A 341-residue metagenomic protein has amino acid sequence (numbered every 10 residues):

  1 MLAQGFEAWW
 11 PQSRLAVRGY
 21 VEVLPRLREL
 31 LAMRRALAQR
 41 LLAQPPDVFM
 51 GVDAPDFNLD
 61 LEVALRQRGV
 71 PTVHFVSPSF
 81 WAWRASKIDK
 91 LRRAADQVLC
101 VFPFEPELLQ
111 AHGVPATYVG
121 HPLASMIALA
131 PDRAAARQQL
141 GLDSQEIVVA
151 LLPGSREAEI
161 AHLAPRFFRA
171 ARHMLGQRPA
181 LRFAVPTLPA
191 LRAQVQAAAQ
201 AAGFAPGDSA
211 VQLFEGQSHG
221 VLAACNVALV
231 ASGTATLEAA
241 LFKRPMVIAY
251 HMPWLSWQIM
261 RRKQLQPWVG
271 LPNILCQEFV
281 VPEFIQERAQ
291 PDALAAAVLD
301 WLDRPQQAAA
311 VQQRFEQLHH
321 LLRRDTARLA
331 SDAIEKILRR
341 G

Functional and structural regions predicted by a protein language model:
M1-G341: Nucleotide-activated sugar donor-binding and catalytic core shared by glycosyltransferases and related lipid-linked
